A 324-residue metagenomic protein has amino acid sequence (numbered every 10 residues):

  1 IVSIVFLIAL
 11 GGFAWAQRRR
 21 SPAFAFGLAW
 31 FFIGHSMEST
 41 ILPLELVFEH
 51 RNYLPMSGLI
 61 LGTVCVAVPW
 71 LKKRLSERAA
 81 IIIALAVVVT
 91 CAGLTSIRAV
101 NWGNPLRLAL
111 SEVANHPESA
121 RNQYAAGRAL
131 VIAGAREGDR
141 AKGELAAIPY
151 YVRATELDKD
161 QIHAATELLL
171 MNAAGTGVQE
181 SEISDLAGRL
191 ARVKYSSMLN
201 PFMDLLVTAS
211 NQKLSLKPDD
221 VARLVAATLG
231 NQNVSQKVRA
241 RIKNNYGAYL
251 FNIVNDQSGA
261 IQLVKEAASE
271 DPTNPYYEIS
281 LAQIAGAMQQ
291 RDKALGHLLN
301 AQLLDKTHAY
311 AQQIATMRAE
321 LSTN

Functional and structural regions predicted by a protein language model:
I1-N200, N211-Q212: Polytopic membrane enzymes that build or remodel cell-surface glycoconjugates and lipids
R107-N324: C-terminal luminal/periplasmic domains and tails of membrane-associated envelope-modifying transferases
